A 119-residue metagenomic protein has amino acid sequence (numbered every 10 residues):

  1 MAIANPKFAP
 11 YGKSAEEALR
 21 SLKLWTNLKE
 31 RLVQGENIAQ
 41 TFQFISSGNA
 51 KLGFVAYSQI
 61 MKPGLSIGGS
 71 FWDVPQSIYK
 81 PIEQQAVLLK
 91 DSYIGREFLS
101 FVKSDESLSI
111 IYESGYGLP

Functional and structural regions predicted by a protein language model:
M1-P119: Exported/periplasmic ABC-transporter solute-binding proteins
